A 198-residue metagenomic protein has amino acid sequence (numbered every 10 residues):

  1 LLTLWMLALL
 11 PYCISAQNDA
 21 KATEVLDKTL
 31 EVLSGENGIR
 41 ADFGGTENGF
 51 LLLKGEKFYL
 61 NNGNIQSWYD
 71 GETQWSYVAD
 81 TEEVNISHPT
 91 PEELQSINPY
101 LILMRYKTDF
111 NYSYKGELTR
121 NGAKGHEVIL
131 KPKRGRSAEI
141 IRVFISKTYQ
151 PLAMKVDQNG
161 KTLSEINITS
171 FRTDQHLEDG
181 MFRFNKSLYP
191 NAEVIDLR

Functional and structural regions predicted by a protein language model:
L2-P11: Bacterial N-terminal signal peptides
C13-N48, L52-K57, E82, F184-R198: N-terminal leader/targeting segments and the immediate start of mature chains
V32, N48-L53, Q66-S67, N111-T119: Short, exposed beta-strand/loop patches in secreted or surface proteins that constitute
N48-I97, K161-S164: An acidic-aromatic
L51-L53, L60-N61, R105, F110 (+1 more regions): Short solvent-exposed loop/turn micro-motifs enriched in small/polar/acidic residues
P89-G122: Flexible, surface-exposed loop/linker segments and immediately adjacent secondary-structure boundaries
K115-P190: Gly/Pro-enriched, hydrophobic low-complexity segments that function as extracytoplasmic propeptides/linkers
